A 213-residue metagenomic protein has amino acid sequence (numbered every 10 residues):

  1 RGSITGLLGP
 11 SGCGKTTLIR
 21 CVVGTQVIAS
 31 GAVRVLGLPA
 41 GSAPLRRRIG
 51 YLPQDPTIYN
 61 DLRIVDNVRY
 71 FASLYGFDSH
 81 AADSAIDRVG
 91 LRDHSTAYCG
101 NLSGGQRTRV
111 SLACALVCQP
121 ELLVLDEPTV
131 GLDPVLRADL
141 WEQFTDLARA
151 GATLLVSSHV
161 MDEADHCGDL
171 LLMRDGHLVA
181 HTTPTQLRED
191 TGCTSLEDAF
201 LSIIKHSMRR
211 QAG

Functional and structural regions predicted by a protein language model:
V23: Helix-to-loop junction immediately C-terminal to a conserved catalytic motif
S30-L45: Conserved ABC transporter NBD signature motif
R69, S73, S79-H94: Conserved ABC ATPase "signature" region
Y98-L102: Conserved ABC ATPase signature
Q119: Conserved catalytic motifs of ABC-family nucleotide-binding domains
L123-E127: Catalytic Walker B motif of ABC-type/P-loop ATPase nucleotide-binding domains
